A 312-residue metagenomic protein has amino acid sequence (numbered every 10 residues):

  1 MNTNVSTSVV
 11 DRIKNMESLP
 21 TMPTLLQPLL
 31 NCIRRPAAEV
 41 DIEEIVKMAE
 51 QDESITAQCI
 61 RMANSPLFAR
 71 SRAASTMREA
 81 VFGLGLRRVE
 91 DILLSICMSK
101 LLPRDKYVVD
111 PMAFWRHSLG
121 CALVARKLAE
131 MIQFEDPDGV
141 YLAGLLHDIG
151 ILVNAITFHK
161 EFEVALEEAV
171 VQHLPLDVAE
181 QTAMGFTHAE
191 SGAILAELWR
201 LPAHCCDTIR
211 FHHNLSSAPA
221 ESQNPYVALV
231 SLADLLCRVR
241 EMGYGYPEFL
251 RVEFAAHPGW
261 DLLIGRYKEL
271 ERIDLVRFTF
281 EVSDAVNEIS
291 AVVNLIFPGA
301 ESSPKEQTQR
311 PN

Functional and structural regions predicted by a protein language model:
M1-L166, V170, L174-V252, I296-P298: Conserved alpha-helical "signature site" that marks functionally important helical segments or helix/loop junctions
M1-R12, L19-M22, L29, H257-N312: Terminal helices and disordered tails flanking the catalytic cores of nucleotide-processing hydrolases
